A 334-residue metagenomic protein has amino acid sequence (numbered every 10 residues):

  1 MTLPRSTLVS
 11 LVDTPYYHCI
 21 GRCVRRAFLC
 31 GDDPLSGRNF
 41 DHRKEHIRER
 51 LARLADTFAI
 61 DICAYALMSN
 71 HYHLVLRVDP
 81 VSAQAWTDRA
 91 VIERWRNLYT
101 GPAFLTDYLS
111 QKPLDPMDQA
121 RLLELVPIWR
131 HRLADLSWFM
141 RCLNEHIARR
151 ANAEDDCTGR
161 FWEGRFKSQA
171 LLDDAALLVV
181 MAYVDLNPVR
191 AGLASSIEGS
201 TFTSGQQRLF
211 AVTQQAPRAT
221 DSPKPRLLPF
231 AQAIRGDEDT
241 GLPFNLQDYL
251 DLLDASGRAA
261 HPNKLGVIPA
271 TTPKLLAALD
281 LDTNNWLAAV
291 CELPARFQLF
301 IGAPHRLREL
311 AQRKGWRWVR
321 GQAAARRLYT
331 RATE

Functional and structural regions predicted by a protein language model:
M1-E334: Short catalytic/metal-binding and nucleic-acid-binding patches
